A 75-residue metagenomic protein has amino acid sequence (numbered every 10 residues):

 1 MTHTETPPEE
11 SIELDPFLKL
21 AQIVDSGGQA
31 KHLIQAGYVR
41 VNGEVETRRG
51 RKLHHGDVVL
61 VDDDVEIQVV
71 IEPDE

Functional and structural regions predicted by a protein language model:
T2-T4, H55-E75: A positively charged, amphipathic N-terminal helix/segment that binds anionic biomolecules
T4-E10: Short, contiguous acidic and Ser/Thr-rich linear segments
E10-I12, D63: Exposed, low-complexity/repetitive linear segments and helix-based recognition motifs, biased toward charged/polar
I12-H55: A basic, amphipathic helix-loop patch mediating RNA/tRNA/ribosome contacts
